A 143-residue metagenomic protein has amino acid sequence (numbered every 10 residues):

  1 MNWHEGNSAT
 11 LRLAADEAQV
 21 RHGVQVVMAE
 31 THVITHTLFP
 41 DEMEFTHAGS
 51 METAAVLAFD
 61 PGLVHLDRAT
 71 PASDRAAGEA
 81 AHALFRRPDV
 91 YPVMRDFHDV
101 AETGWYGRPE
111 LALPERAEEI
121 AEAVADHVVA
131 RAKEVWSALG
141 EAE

Functional and structural regions predicted by a protein language model:
W3-E143: Extended, histidine- and acidic-residue-enriched regions that form the cofactor-binding/catalytic faces
